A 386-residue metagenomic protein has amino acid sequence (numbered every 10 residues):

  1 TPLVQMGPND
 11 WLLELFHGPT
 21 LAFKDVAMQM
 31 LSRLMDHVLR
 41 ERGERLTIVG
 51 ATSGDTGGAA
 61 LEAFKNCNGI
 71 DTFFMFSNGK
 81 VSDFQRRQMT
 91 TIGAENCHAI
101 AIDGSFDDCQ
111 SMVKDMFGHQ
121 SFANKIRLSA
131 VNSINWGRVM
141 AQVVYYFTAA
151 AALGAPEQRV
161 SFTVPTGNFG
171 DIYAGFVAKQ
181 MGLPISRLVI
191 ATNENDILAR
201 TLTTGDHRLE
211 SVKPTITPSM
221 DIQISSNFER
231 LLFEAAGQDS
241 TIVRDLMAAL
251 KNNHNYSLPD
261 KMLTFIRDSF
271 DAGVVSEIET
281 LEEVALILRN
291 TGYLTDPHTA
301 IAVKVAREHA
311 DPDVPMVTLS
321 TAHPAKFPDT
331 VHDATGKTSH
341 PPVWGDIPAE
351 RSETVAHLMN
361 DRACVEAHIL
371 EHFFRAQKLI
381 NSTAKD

Functional and structural regions predicted by a protein language model:
T1-D386: PLP-dependent amino-acid enzyme catalytic core
